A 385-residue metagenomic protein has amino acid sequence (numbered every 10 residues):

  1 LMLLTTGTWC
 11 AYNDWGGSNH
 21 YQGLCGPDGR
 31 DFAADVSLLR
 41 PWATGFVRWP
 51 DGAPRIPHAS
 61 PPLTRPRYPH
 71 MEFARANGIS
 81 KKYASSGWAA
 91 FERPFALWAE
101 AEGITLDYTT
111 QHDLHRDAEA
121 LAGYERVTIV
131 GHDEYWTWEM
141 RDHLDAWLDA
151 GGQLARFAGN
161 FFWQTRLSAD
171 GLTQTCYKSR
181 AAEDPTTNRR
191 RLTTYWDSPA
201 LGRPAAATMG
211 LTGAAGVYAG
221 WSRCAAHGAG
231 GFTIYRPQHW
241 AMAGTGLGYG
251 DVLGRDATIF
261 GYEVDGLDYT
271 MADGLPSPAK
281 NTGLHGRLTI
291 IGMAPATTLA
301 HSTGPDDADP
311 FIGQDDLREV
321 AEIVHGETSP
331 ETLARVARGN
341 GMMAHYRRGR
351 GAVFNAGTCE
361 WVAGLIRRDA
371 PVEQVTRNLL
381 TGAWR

Functional and structural regions predicted by a protein language model:
L1-A120: Aromatic-Pro/Gly-enriched surface loop or interdomain linker that acts as a lid/target-recognition segment
Y12-W15, L167-S168, A300-G304, G364-D369: Short conserved micro-motifs at the rims of enzyme active sites and ligand-binding pockets
K82-S86, T187-R190, P199, A205 (+2 more regions): Active-site rim elements
A84-D170, L365: Helical hinge/lid and interdomain linker segments adjacent to catalytic or ligand-binding clefts that mediate domain
L97, G339-R348: Short, surface-exposed beta-strand/loop micro-motifs that present aromatic residues
E134-L253: A glycine-rich, often tryptophan-bearing local segment used as a flexible ligand/cofactor-contacting loop or short
A150, R156-A158, F162-A169, T173-C176 (+2 more regions): TerminUS-proximal long segments
T212-V336: Acidic, glycine-rich loop-and-strand cores that form catalytic or ligand-binding grooves in diverse globular domains
